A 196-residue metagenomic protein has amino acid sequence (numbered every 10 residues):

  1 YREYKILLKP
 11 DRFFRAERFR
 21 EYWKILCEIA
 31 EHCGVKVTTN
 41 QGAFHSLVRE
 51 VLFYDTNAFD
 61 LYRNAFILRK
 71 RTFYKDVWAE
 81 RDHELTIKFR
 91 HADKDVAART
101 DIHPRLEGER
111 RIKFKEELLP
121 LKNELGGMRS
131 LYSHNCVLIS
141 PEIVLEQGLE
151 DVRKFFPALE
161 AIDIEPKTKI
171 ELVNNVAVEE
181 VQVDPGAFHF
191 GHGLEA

Functional and structural regions predicted by a protein language model:
Y1-A196: Phosphate-end processing signature that detects enzymes handling 5′-triphosphorylated RNA and polyphosphate
